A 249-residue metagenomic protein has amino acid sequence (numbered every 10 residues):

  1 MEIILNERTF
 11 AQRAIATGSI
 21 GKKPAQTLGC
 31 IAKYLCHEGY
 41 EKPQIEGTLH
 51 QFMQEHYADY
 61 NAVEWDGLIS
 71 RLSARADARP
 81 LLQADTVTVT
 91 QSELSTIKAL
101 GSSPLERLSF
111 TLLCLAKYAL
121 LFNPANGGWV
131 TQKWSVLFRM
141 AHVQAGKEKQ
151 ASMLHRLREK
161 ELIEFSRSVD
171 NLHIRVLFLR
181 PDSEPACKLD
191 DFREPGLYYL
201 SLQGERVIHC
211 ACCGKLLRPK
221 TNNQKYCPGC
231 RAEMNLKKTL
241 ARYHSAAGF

Functional and structural regions predicted by a protein language model:
M1, G248-F249: C-terminal end-of-chain micro-motif
M1-P104, L121, N126, W134-L197 (+1 more regions): Modules that initiate DNA replication and primer synthesis
I31, M153, C212-C213, Y226: Short, hydrophobic/aromatic alpha-helical segments in well-folded domains
E106-L121: Detector for short helical micro-motifs
L179-K215, K237-L240: Short, amphipathic alpha-helical interaction segments positioned at domain boundaries
T221-M234: Cysteine-rich micro-motifs
A232-G248: Short metal-binding segments enriched for Cys and/or His
